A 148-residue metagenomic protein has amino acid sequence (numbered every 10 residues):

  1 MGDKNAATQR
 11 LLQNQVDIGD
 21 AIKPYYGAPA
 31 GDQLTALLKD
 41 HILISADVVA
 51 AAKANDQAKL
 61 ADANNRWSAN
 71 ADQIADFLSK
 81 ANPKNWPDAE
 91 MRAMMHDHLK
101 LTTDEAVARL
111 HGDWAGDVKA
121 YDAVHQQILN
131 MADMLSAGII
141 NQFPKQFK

Functional and structural regions predicted by a protein language model:
M1-L78, V124-I128: Alpha-helical segments in soluble extracytoplasmic regions
D17, Q73, D97-D104, Q126-A137: Alpha-helical scaffold segments in carbohydrate-active enzymes
A21-P29, D76-W86, D133-F143: Charged/polar, low-hydrophobicity segments characteristic of intrinsically disordered regions and flexible loops
Q33-A54, N85-D113: Long, amphipathic, charge-rich alpha-helical segments that form helical bundles/coiled-coils
K53, A58-A61, S79-W86, V107-D113 (+2 more regions): A beta-strand edge to alpha-helix "cap/lid" segment located at domain peripheries
K59, A63-R66, N70, P83-E90 (+1 more regions): Short, well-structured alpha-helical patches and their helix-loop capping segments that border functional surfaces
G116, A120-K148: A cross-kingdom marker for long, charged
